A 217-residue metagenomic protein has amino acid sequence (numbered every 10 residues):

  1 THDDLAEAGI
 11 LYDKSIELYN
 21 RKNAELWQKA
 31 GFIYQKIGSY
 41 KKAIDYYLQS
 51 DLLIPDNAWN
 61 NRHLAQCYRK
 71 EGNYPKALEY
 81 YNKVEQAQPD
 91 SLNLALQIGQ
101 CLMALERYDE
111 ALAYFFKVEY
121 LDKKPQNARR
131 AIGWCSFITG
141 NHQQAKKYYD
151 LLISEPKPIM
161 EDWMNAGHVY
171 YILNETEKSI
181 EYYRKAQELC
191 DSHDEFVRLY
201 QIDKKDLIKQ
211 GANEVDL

Functional and structural regions predicted by a protein language model:
T1, K36, K70, A104 (+3 more regions): Register position in tetratricopeptide repeats
N20-R21, P55, P89, K123 (+2 more regions): Short coil turns that delineate tetratricopeptide repeat
A24-E25, W59, N93, N127 (+2 more regions): Start-of-helix register in tetratricopeptide repeats
C190-L217: Terminal, low-structured helical/coil segments at or just beyond the last alpha-helical repeat
